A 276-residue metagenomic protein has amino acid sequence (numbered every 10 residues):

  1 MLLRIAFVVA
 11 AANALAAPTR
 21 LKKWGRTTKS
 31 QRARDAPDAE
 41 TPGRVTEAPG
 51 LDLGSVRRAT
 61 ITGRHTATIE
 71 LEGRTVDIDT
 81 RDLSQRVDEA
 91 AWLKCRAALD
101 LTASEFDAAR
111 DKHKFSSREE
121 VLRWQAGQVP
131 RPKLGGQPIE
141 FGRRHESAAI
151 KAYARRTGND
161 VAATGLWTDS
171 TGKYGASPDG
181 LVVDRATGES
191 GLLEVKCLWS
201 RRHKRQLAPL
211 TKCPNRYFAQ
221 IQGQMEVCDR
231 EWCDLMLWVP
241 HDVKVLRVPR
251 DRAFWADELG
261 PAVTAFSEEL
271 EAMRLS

Functional and structural regions predicted by a protein language model:
I5-R144: Charged, glycine-rich intrinsically disordered N-terminal tails and low-complexity linkers that flank
A109, A148-A152, W232-M236: Intrinsically disordered, low-complexity boundary segments flanking structured domains
E119, I150, I221: Generic structural marker for isolated residues within well-ordered, non-membrane alpha-helices of soluble domains
P130-P132, R144-A152, H203-K204, N215-Y217: A generic short-segment signal for beta-strand/edge and adjacent turn/coil regions
I139-V161: Acidic-basic catalytic patches of nuclease active cores, encompassing PD-(D/E)XK and other metal-cofactor nuclease
R155-P178, V182-M273: Nucleic-acid nuclease catalytic cores
